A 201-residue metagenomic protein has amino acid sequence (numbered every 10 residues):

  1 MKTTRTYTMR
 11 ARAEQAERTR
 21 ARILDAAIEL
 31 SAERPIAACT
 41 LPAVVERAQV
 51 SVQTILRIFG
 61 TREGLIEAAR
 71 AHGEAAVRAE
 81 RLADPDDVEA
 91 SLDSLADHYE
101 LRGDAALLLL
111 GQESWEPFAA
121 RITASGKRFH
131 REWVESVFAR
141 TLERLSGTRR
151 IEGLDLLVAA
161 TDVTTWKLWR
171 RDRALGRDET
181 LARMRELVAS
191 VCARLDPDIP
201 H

Functional and structural regions predicted by a protein language model:
M1-R47: Basic, helix-initiating cap at the start of DNA-binding domains
E29-E33, A38, E46, G64-S94: Amphipathic alpha-helical linker/stalk segments
A38-T40, T61-R62, R144-L145: Short glycine/proline-centered loop/turn elements that form peptide/ligand docking sites
Q49-F59: Short hydrophobic/aromatic patch on the recognition helix
I58-F59, A68, R183: Residues in the recognition helix of alpha-helical DNA-binding motifs
D93, D97, L101-D104, P117-D155 (+2 more regions): Amphipathic alpha-helical packing segments from all-alpha helical-bundle domains
L154-L175, S190-P200: Amphipathic C-terminal alpha-helical segment
